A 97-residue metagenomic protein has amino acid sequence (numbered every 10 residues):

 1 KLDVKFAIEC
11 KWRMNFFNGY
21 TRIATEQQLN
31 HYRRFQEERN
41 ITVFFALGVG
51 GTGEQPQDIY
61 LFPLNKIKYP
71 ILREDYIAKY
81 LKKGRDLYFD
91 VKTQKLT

Functional and structural regions predicted by a protein language model:
K1-F16: Conserved catalytic cores of phosphodiester-cleaving nucleases, focusing on short active-site segments
L2-D3, G19-R22, N30-I41, G48-T97: Non-catalytic C-terminal interaction segments of nucleic acid-processing enzymes
I8, F44-A46: Hydrophobic/aromatic beta-strand patches that form the interior of the parallel beta-sheet core in alpha/beta enzyme
